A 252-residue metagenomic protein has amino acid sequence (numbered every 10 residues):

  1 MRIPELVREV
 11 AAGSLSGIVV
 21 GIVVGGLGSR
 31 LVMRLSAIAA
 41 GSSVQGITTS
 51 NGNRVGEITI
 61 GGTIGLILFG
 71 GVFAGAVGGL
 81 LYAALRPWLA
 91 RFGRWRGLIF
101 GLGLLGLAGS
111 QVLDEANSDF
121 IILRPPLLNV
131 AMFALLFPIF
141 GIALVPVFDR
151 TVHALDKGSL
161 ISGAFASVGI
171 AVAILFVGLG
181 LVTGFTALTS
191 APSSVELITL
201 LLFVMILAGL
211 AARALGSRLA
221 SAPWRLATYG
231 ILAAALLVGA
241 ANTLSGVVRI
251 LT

Functional and structural regions predicted by a protein language model:
M1-T252: Juxtamembrane/disordered regions of integral membrane proteins
